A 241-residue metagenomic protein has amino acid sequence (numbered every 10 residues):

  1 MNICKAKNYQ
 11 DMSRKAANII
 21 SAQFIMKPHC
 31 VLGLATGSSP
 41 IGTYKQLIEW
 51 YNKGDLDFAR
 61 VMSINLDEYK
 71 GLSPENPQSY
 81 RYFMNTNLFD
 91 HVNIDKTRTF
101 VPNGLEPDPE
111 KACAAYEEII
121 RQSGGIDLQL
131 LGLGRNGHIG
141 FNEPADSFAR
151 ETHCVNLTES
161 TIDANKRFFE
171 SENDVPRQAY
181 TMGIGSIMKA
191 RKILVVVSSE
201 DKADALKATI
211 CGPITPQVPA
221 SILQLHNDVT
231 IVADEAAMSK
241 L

Functional and structural regions predicted by a protein language model:
M1-L32: N-terminal glycine-/serine-/threonine-rich phosphate-binding loop
M26-N52: Glycine-rich N-terminal segment of FAD-binding domains in flavoprotein oxidoreductases, spanning the beta-loop-helix
G33-G37, N65, P102-N103, L130-L133 (+2 more regions): Short beta-strand segments
K45-D57, Y80, P144-H153: A glycine- and small-aliphatic-rich helix-loop capping segment at beta-alpha/alpha-beta transitions that lines
L56-Q129: Ligand-binding beta-strand-loop-alpha-helix segment within the catalytic cores of soluble metabolic enzymes
G124-A149: Glycine-rich phosphate-binding loop
G140-I184: Class I SAM-dependent methyltransferase SAM-binding "motif I" and its flanking Rossmann-like core
G185, K189-L241: ATP/nucleoside-binding phosphotransfer catalytic cores, i.e., glycine-rich phosphate-binding loops
